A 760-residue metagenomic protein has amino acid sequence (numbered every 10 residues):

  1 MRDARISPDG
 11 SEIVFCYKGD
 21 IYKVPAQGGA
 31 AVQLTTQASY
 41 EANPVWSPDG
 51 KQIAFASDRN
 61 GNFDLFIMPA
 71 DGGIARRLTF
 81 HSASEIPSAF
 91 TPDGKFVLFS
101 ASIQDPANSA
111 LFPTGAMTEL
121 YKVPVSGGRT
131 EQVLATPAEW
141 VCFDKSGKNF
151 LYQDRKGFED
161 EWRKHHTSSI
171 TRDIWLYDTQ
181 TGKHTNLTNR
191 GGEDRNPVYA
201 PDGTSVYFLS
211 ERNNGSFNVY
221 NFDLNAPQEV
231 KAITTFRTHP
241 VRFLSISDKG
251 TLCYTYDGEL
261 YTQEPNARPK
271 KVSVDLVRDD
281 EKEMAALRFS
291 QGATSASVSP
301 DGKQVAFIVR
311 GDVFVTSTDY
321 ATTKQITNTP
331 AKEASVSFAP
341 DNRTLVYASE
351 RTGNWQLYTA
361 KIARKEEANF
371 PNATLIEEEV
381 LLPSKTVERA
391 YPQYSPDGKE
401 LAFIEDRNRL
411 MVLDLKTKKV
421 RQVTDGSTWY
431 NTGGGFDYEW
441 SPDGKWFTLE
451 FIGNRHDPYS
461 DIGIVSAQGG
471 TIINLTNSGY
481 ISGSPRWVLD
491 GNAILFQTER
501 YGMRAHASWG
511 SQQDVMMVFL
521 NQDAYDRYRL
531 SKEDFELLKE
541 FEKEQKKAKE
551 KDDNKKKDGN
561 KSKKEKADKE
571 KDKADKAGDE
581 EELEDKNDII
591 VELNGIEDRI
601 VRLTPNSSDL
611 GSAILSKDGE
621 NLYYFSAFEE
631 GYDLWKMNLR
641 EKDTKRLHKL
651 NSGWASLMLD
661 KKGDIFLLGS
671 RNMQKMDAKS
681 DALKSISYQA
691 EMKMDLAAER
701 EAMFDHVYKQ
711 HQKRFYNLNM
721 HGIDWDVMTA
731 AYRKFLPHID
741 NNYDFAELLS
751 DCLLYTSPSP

Functional and structural regions predicted by a protein language model:
M1, R278-S290, T374-E379, I590-N606: A short helix->beta-strand "capping" segment at the edge of beta-propeller domains
M1-Y22, A293-G311, T604-E620: Beta-strand-rich domains and repeat architectures in extracellular enzymes and scaffolds, especially beta-propellers
R5, V45, A89, C142 (+9 more regions): Conserved beta-strand position repeated across blades of beta-propeller domains
D9-S11, D49-K51, D93-K95, S146-K148 (+9 more regions): Short coil/turn segments that connect the beta-strands within blades of beta-propeller domains
C16-K23, T36-E41, A54-F66, I74-I86 (+25 more regions): A flexible loop/linker signature enriched in serine peptidases of the S9 family
A30-A31, G73-R76, G128-E131, D173 (+11 more regions): Predominantly a core beta-strand signature of beta-propeller blades across repeat-based propeller domains
P605-K642: Long hydrophobic segments that form regular secondary structure
Y755-P760: Conserved small/polar residues in nucleotide/adenosyl-binding loops
